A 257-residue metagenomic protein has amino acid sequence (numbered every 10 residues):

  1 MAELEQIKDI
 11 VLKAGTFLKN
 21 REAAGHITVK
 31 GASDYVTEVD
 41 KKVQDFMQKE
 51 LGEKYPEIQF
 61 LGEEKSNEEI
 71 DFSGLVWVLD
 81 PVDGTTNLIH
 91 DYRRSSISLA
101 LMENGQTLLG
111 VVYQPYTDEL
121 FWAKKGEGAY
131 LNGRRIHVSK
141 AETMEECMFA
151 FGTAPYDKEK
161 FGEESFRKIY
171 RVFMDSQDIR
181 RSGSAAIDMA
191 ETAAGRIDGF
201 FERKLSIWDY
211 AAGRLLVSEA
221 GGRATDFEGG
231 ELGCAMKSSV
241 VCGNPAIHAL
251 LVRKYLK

Functional and structural regions predicted by a protein language model:
M1-V82, L256: N-terminal subdomain of lithium-sensitive/metallo-dependent phosphomonoesterases centered on the IMPase/IPPase/PAP
L18, D40, L51, T85 (+6 more regions): Residue-level signal for inorganic ion chemistry
I27-T28, G52, N67-I70, V112 (+3 more regions): Short secondary-structure boundary/capping segments
D40, E63, D80-D83, N87 (+4 more regions): Acidic active-site catalytic centers that drive phospho-/nucleotidyl reactions and related ester hydrolyses
P56, S73-G74, G105-L108, M144-E146 (+1 more regions): Short coil/turn connectors at secondary-structure junctions
D71-Y130: DPxDG-like acidic metal-binding loop motif
H137-K257: An extended, acidic
